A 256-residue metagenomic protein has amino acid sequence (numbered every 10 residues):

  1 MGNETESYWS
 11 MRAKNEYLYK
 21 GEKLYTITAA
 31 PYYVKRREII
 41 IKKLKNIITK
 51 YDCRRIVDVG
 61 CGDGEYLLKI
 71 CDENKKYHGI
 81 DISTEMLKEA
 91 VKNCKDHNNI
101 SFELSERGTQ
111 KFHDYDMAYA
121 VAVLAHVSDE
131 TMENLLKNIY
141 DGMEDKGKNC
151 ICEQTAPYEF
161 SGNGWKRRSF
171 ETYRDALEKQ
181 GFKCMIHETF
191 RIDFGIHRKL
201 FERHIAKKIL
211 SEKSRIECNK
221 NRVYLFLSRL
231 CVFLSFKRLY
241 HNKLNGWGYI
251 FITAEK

Functional and structural regions predicted by a protein language model:
M1-K50: Conserved class I S-adenosyl-L-methionine
G60-G62: Class I SAM-dependent methyltransferase "Motif I" SAM/SAH-binding loop
E65-G108: Class I SAM-dependent methyltransferase SAM/SAH-binding core
Y119: A conserved beta-strand element that flanks and buttresses the S-adenosyl-L-methionine
E133-D145: A short glycine-rich, Lys/Arg-flanked "PGG" loop and its adjoining helix->strand segment in the class I
K146-Q154: Conserved beta-strand signature within the Rossmann-like core of class I S-adenosyl-L-methionine
P157-Y173: Acceptor-substrate binding/catalytic loop of class I
F194-K256: A C-terminal cap/extension of S-adenosyl-L-methionine-dependent methyltransferases that defines the acceptor-substrate
